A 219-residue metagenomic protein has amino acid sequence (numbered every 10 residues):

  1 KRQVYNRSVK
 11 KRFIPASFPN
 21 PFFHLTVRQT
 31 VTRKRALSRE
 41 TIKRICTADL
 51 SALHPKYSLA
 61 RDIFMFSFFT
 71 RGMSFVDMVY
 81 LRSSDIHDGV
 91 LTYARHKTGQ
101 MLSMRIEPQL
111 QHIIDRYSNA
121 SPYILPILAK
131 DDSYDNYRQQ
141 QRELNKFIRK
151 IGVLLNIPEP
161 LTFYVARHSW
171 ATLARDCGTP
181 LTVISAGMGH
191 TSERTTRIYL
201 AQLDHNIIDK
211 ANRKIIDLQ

Functional and structural regions predicted by a protein language model:
K1-N20, M73: N-terminal DNA-binding recognition helix of tyrosine site-specific recombinases/integrases
P21-S58: Long, amphipathic, Lys/Arg-enriched alpha-helical "connector/arm" segment
F23-H24, Y80-R116: Conserved tyrosine-mediated DNA breakage-rejoining catalytic core shared by Y-recombinases
A36, R95-G99, M188-R213: Catalytic-site neighborhood detector that most strongly recognizes the C-terminal catalytic loop/helix of tyrosine
T41-K43, E107-P158: Active-site/catalytic core of tyrosine-dependent DNA strand-transfer enzymes
L50-P55, N145-A186: Short, basic (Lys/Arg/His-rich) helix/loop patches that form interaction surfaces in the mid-to-C-terminal regions
S84-V90, I157-E159, T179-I198: Short, polar N-cap/turn motifs at the start of nucleic acid-interacting alpha helices
S103-P108, H112, R116-Y117, A201-Q219: DNA/chromatin major-groove-contacting recognition/catalytic segments
